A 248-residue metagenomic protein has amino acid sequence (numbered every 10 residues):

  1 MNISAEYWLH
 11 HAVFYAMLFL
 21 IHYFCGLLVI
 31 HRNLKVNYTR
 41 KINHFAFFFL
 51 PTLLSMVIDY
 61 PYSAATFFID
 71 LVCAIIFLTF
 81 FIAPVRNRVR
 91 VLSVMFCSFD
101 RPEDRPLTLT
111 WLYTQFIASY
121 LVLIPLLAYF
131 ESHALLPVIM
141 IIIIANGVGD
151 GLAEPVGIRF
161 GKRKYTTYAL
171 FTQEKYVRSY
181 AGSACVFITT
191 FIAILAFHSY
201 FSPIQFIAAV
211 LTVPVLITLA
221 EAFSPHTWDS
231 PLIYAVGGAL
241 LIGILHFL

Functional and structural regions predicted by a protein language model:
M1-L9, F24-F67, T79-I192, F197 (+2 more regions): Interhelical loop and helix-boundary elements at the membrane-water interface of polytopic inner-membrane proteins
L18-H22: Glycine/aspartate-rich loop-and-adjacent alpha/beta segment that forms the canonical ThDP
V72-A74: Aromatic-rich transmembrane-lumenal/periplasmic boundary elements in polytopic membrane proteins
S202, F206-I207: Short alpha-helical packing/oligomerization segments
